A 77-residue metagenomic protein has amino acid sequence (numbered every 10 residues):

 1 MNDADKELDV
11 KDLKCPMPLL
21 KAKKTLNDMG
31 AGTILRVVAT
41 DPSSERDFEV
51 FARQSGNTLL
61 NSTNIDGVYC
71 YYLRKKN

Functional and structural regions predicted by a protein language model:
A4-K11: Short amphipathic
D5, G32-R36, V68-C70: Intrinsic-disorder/low-complexity, polar/charged segments enriched in Ser/Thr/Lys/Arg/Asp/Glu/Gln
P16, L20-T58: Amphipathic, hydrophobic secondary-structure cores in small proteins
E49-N77: C-terminal structural segments of small proteins and small subunits
